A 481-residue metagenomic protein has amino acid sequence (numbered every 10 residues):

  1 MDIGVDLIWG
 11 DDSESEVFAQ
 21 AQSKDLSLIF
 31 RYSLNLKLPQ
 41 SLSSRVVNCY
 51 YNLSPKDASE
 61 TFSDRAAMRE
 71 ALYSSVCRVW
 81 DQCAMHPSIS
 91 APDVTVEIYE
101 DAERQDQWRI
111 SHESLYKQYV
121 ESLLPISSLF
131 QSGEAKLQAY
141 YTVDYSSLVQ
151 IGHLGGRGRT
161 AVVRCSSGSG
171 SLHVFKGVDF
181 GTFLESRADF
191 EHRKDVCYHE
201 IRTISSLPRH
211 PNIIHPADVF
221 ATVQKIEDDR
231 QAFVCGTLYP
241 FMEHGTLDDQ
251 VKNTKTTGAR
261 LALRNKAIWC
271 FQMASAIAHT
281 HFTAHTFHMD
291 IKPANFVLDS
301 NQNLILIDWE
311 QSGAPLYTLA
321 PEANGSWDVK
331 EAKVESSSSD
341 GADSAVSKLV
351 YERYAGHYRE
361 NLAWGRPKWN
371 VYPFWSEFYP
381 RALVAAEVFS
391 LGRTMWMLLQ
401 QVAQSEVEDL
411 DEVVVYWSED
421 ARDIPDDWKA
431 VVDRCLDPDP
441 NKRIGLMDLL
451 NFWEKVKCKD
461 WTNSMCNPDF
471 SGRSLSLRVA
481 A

Functional and structural regions predicted by a protein language model:
D2-V5, L36-G156: Juxta-kinase regulatory segment immediately upstream of eukaryotic protein kinase catalytic domains
S146-L207, P211-I214: ATP-binding glycine-rich loop module of kinase domains
H215-R264: Conserved structural core of kinase catalytic domains
W269-C270: Activation segment signature within eukaryotic-like protein kinase domains
T280-D299: Catalytic-loop of the protein kinase fold
N303-I305, E310-E419: C-lobe/activation-segment region of protein kinase-like
D423-D437: Conserved C-terminal C-lobe helix
L436-L449: A conserved short helix/loop substructure at the end of the activation segment of eukaryotic-like protein kinase domains
